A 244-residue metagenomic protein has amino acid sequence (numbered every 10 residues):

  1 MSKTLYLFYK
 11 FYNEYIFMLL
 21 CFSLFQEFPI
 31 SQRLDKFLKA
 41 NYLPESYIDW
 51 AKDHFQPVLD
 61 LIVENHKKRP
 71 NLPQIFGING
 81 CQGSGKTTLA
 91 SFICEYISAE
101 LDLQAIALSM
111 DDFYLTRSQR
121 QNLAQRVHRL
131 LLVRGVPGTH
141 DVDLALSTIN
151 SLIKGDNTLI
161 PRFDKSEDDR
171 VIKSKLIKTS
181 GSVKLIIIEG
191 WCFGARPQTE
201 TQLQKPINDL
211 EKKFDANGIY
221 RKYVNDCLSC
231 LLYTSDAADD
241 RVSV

Functional and structural regions predicted by a protein language model:
S2-K52: Charged, amphipathic alpha-helical linker segments immediately N-terminal to NTP-binding catalytic cores
G83: Walker A (P-loop) phosphate-binding loop of P-loop NTPases
K86: Conserved lysine of the Walker
L89: Hydrophobic positions on the alpha1 helix immediately C-terminal to the Walker A/P-loop
L103-L115: Short beta-strand-centered segment that lines the nucleotide-binding/catalytic pocket of NTP-utilizing
L115-F163: Conserved nucleotide-sensing/catalytic segment adjacent to the nucleotide-binding pocket in NTP-handling enzymes
D143-S235: Glycine-rich phosphate-binding loop used to anchor ATP phosphates in small-molecule kinases, encompassing both
Y233-V244: Single conserved hydrophobic/aromatic residue that forms the stacking wall/gate of nucleotide- or nucleobase-binding
